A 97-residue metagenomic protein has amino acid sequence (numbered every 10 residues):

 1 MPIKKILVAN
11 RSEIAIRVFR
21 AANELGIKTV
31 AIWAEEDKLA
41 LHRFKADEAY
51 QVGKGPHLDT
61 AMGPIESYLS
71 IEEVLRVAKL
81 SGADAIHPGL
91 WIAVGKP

Functional and structural regions predicted by a protein language model:
M1-P97: N-terminal beta-alpha lobe that positions the nucleotide/phosphoryl donor in ATP/NTP-coupled carboxylate activation
